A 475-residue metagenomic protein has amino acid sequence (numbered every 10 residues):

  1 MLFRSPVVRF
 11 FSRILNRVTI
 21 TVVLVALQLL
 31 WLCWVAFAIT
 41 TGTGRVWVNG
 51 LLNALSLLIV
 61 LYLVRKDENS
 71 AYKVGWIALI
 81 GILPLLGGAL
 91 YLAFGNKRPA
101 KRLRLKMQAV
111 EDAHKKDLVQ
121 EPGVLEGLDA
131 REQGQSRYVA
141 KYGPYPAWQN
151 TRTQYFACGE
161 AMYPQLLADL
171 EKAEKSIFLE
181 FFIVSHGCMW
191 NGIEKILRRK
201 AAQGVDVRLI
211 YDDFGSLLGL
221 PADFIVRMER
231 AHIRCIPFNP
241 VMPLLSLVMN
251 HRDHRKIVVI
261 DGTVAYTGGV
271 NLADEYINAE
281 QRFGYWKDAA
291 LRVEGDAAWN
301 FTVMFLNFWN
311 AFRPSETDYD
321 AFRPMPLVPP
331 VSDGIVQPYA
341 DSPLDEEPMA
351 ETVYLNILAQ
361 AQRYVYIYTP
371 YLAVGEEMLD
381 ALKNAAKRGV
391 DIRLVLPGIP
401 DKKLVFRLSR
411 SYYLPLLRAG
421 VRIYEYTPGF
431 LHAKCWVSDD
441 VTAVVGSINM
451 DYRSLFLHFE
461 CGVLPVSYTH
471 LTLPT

Functional and structural regions predicted by a protein language model:
F3-T352, N356, Q360, P400 (+6 more regions): N-terminal localization/anchoring segments of enzymes in phospholipid and broader phosphate metabolism
D206-V207, D391-R393: Residues at the starts of beta-strands that form the adenosine-phosphate
Y371-V390: Helical hairpin unit composed of two closely spaced alpha helices linked by a short loop
E377-D380, L394-L396, P400-R418: Extended hydrophobic/aromatic segments used for targeting, binding, or gating
I423-T427: Active-site donor-binding acidic/aromatic loop of nucleotide-activated sugar and phosphosugar transferases involved
